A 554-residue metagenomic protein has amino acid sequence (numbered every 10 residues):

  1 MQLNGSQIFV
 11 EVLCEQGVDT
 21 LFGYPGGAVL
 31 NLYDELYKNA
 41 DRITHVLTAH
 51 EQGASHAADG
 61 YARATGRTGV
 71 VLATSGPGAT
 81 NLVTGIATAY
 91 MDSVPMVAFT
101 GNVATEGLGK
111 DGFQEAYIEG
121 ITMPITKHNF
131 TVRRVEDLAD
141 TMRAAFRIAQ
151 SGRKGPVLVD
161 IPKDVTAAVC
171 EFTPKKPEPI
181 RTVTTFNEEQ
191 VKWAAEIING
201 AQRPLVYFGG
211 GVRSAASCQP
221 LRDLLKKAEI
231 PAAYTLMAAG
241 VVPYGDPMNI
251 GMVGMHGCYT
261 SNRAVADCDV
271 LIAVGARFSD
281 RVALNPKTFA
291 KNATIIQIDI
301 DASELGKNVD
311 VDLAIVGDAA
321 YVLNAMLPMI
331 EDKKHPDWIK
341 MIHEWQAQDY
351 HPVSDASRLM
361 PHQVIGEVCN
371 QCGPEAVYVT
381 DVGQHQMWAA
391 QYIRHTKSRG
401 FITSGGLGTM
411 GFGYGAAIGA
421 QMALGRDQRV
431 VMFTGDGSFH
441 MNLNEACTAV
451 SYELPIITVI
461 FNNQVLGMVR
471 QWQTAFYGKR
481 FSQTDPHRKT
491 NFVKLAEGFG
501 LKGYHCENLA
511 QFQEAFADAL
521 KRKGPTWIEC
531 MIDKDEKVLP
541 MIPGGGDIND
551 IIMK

Functional and structural regions predicted by a protein language model:
M1-K333, E367, Q371-P374, R429 (+5 more regions): N-terminal alpha/beta PP-like core and its mobile active-site loop of ThDP/TPP-dependent enzymes
S6-V10, C14-D19, G27, L32-Y37 (+1 more regions): Active-site diphosphate/adenylate-binding microenvironment
Y24-G26, H45-H56, V71-G78, R133-R134 (+6 more regions): Active-site nucleophile and cofactor-binding loops and adjacent substrate-binding regions of central metabolic enzymes
Y61, T80, K334-S354, A420 (+2 more regions): Charged, low-complexity, helix-prone segments enriched in Lys/Glu/Asp/Gln
G69-V71, V159, Y378, F401 (+1 more regions): Well-ordered beta-strand positions enriched in small/hydrophobic/aromatic, beta-favoring residues
F99, L108-Q114, G306-N308, A314-V316 (+2 more regions): Thiamine diphosphate
E136, P174, E196, N292-Q384 (+2 more regions): Phosphate/pyrophosphate-binding active-site segments
